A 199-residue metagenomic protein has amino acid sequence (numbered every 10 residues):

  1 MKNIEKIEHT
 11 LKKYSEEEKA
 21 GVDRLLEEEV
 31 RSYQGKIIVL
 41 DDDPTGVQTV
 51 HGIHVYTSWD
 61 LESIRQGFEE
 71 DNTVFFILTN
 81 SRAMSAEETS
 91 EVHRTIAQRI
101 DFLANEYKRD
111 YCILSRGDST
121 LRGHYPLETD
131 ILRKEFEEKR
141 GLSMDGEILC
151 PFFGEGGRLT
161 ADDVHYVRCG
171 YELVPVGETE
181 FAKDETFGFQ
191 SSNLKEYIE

Functional and structural regions predicted by a protein language model:
K2-D71, E155: N-terminal basic/disordered segments at the start of proteins
K6, I113-L114: Alpha-helical protein-protein interaction elements
E27-D41, H51, T73, M84-I113 (+1 more regions): Cap/lid and interdomain-hinge subdomains that line or gate substrate/regulatory clefts in soluble alpha/beta enzymes
Y56, L78, C150: Residues in well-ordered beta-strands of folded domains
E70-S81: A structural-propensity feature for long, helix-poor, extended segments
